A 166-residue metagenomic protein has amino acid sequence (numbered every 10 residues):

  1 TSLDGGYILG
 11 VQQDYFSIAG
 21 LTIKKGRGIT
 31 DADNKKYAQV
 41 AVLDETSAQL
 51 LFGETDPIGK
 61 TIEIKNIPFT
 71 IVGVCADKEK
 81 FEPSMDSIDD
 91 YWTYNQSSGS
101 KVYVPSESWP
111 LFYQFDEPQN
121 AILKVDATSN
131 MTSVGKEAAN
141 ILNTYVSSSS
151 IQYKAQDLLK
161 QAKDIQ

Functional and structural regions predicted by a protein language model:
T1, S133, A162-Q166: Short, solvent-exposed polar/charged micro-motifs at secondary-structure junctions
T1-I29, N34, K154-Q156: Short amphipathic beta-strand/extended segments in non-transmembrane regions
D14-G28, Q39-S147: Mid-to-C-terminal secondary-structure elements that act as membrane-proximal/extracytoplasmic interface segments
T144-Q166: Membrane-helix entry/capping segments
